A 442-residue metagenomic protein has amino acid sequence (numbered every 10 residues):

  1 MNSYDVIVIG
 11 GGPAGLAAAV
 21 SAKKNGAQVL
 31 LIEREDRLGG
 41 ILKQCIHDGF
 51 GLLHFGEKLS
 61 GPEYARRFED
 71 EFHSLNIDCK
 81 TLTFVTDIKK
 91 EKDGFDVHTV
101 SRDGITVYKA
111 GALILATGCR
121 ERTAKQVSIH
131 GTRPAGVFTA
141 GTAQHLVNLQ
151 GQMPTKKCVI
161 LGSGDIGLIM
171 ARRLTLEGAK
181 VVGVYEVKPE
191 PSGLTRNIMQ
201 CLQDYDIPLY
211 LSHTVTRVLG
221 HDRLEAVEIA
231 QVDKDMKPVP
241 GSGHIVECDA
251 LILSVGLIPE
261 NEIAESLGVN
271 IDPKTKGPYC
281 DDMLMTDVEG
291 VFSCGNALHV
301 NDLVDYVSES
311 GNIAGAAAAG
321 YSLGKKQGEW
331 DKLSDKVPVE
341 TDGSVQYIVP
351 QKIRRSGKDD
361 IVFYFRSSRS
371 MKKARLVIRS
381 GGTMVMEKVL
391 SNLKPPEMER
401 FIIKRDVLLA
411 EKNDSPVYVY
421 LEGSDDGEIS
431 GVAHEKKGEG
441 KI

Functional and structural regions predicted by a protein language model:
M1-I9, R66-K157, D233-G241, I252 (+1 more regions): FAD-binding core/adjacent interface of flavoenzyme oxidoreductases
Y4-R67, E71, H145, M153-Q200: Beta1-alpha1 glycine-rich phosphate/pyrophosphate-binding loop at the start of Rossmann-like nucleotide-binding domains
R67, F72-T99, T175-E262, D359-N392: A Rossmann-like FAD-binding core segment of flavoenzymes
T106, A112-L209, T216-L219, R223 (+1 more regions): Predominantly flavin-linked oxidoreductase catalytic cores and closely associated redox partners
L115, V137-V147, A250-N301: FAD-site-proximal beta/loop scaffold in flavoenzymes
D305, I313, A317-V389: Mid-to-C-terminal Rossmann-like scaffold of FAD/NAD(P)H-dependent oxidoreductases
Y364, E397-L408: Exposed aromatic-hydrophobic patches
L376, D406-A433, I442: Short, aromatic- and glycine-rich surface loops/edge beta-strands on solvent-exposed regions
